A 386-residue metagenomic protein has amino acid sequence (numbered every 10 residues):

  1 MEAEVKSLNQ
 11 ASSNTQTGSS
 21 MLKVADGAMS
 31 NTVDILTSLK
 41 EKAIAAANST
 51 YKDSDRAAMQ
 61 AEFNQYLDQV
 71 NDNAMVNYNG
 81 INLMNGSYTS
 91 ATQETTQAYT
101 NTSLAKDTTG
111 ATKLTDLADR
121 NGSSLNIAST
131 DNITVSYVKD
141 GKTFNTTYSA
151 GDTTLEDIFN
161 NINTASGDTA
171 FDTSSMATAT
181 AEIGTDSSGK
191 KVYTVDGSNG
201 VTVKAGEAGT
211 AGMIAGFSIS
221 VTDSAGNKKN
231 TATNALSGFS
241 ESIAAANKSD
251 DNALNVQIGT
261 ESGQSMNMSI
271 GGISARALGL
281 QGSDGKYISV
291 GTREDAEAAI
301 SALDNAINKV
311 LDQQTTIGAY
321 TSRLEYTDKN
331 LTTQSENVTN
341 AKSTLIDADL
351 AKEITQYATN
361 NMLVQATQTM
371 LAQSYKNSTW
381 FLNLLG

Functional and structural regions predicted by a protein language model:
M1-S13: Short, charge-rich amphipathic alpha-helices with coiled-coil/heptad character
L8, K42-A43, V338: Non-transmembrane amphipathic alpha-helical segments
Q16-T321, D347, T369-A372, K376-G386: Amphipathic alpha-helical coiled-coil/heptad-repeat segments
A306, Q313, I317-Y320, L324 (+1 more regions): Amphipathic, heptad-repeat alpha-helical segments used for oligomerization and assembly
N330: Glycine-rich phosphate-binding loops at beta-strand->alpha-helix junctions
K352, Y357-L371: Short, highly charge-biased, low-complexity peptide segments
